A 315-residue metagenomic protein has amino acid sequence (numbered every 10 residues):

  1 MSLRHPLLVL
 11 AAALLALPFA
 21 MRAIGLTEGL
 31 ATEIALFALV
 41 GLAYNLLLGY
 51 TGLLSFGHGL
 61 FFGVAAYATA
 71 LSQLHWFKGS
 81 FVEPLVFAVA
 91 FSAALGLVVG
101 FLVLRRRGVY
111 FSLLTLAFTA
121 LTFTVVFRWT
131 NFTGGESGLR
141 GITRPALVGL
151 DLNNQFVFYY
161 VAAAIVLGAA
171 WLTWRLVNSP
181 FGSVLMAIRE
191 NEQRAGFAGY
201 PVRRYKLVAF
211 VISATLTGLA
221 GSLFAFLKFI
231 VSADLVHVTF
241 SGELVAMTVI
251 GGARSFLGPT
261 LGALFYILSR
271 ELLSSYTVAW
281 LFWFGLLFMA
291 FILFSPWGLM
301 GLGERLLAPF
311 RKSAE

Functional and structural regions predicted by a protein language model:
M1-L15, E190-E192, F197-Y205, L273-E315: Cytosolic-side transmembrane-helix boundaries in multi-pass membrane proteins
M1-L39, F77-P84, A314-E315: Membrane-interfacial amphipathic/re-entrant helices at transmembrane-helix boundaries
I24-L74, F101-F111, T115, A187-F197 (+1 more regions): Single transmembrane alpha-helix segments in multi-pass membrane proteins
A31, S55, A68, G96 (+11 more regions): Generic structural signal for small/hydrophobic residues in well-ordered secondary structure, especially within
Y50-F101, V148-L152, L272: Membrane-embedded helix boundary and interhelical linker motif in transport proteins
F118-D151, G182, W297-E304: Extracellular/periplasmic helix-loop junction at the C-terminal end of a transmembrane helix in multi-pass membrane
N153-S232: Helix-loop-helix "hairpin" substructures at the membrane interface of multi-pass membrane proteins
K206-F294: Transmembrane alpha-helical segments in multi-pass inner-membrane proteins
